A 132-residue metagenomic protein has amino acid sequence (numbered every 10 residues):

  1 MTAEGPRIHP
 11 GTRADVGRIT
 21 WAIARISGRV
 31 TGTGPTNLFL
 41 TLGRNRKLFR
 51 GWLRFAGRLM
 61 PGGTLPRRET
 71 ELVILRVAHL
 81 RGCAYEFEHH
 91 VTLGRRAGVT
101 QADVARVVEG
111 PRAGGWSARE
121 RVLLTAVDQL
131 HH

Functional and structural regions predicted by a protein language model:
M1-L65, R95, R112: Acidic, glycine/proline-rich low-complexity segments that act as flexible tails and inter-domain linkers
L42, L59, V77-R81, L130-H131: Generic structural signal for hydrophobic core residues of well-folded globular domains
T64-E69, G115-E120: Structural motif
E69-E71, V77-Q101: Conserved alpha-helical segments that form or flank metal/cofactor-binding pockets of metalloenzymes
V91-S117: Histidine/lysine/aspartate-rich catalytic loop segments that bind and position anionic ligands
S117-H132: Acidic/histidine-rich alpha-helical segments that form the ligand environment of transition-metal centers
